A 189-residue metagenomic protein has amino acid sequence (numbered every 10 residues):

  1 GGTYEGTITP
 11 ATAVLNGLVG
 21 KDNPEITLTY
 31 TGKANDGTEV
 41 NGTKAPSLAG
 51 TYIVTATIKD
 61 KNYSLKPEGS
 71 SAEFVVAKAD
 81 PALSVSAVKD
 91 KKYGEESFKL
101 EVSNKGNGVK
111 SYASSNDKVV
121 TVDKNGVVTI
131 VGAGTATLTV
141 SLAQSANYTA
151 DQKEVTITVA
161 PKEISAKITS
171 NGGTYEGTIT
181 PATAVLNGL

Functional and structural regions predicted by a protein language model:
G1-L189: Solvent-exposed beta-strand/loop surfaces, strongest in extracytoplasmic domains of secreted and cell-surface proteins
